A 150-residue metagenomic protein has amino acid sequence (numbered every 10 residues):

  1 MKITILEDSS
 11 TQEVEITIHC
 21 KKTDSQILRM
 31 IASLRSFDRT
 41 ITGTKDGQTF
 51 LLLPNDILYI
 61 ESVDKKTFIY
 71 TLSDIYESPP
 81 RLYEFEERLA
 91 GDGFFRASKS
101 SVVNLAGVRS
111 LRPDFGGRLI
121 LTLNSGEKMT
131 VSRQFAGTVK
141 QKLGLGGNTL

Functional and structural regions predicted by a protein language model:
M1-Q26: N-terminal regulatory/sensing modules of transcriptional regulators
E7-S9, K22, G47, L82 (+1 more regions): A broadly conserved detector of short glycine/acidic/proline-rich loop/turn motifs that flank catalytic sites and bind
C20-K22, S125, R133: Short, structured patches in soluble enzyme cores that scaffold and shape functional sites
Q26-N124, K128-T130, L150: Conserved binding/recognition cores within well-folded domains
R88, T138, K142: Solvent-exposed, charged/polar functional surfaces in cytosolic regulatory/catalytic domains
V131-R133, G137-T138: C-terminal structural segments of small proteins and small subunits
Q141-L150: Short, charged, intrinsically disordered terminal tails
